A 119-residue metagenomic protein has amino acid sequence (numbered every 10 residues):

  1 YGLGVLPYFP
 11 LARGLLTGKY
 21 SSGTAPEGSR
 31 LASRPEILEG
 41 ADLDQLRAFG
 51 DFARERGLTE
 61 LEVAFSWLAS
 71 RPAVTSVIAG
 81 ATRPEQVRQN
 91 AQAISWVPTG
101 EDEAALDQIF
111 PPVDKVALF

Functional and structural regions predicted by a protein language model:
Y1-F52, V116-F119: Glycine-rich, positively charged active-site loop/lid region within alpha/beta enzyme cores that binds and organizes
G4-P7, A69, Q108: Compositionally biased, intrinsically disordered/low-complexity regions enriched for serine, proline and threonine
P10, L38-S95: Conserved short secondary-structure transition element at the edge of the structured enzyme core that lines
L15-L16, R71, Q86, I109: Short secondary-structure boundary/hinge segments and terminal tails
S21-S22, T82-E85, P111, V116: Flavin-dependent oxidoreductase catalytic cores
S22, Q86-A91, A104-A105: Short alpha-helical linear motifs
G28, A32-S33, I78, I94 (+1 more regions): Short amphipathic alpha-helical leader/targeting segments
V97-L118: Extended hydrophobic/aromatic segments used for targeting, binding, or gating
